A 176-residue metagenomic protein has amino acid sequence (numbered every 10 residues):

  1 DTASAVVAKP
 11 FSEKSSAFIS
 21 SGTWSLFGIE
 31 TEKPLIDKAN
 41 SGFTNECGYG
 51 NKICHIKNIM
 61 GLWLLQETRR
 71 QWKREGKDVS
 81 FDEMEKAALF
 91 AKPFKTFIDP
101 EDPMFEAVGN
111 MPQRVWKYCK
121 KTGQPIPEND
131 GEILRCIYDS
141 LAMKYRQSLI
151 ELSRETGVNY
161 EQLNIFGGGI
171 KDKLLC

Functional and structural regions predicted by a protein language model:
T2-L163, K171-C176: Active-site core segments that coordinate phosphate-bearing ligands/cofactors across diverse enzyme families
G167: Small/polar loops that bind or transfer phosphate-bearing groups
